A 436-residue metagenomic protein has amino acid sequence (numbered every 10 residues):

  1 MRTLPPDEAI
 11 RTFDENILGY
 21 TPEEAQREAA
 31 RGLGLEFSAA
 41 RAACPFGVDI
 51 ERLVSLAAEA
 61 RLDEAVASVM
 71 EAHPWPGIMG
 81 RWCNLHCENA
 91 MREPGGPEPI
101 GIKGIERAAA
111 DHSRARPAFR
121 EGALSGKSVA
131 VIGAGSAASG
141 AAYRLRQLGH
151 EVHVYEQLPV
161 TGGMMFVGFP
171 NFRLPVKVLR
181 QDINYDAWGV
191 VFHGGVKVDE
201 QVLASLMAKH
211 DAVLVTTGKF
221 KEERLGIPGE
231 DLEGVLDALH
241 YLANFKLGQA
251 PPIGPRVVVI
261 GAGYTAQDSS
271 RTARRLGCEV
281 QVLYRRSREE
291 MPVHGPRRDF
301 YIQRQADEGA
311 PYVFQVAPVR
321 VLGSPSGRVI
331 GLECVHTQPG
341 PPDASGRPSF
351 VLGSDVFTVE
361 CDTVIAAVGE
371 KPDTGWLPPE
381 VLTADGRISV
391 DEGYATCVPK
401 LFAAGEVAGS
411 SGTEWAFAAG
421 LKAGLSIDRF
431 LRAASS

Functional and structural regions predicted by a protein language model:
M1-S128, V176, V213-D231, I302-P311 (+10 more regions): Ferredoxin-type iron-sulfur electron-transfer modules and their immediate structural context
R2-L18, A30, G47-E59, A67-V69 (+5 more regions): Beta1-alpha1 glycine-rich phosphate/pyrophosphate-binding loop at the start of Rossmann-like nucleotide-binding domains
A108-A123, N184-G195, E200, K221-L276 (+1 more regions): Glycine-rich dinucleotide-binding loop and its adjacent helix/turn
V129-V131, V152, V257, L401: Conserved hydrophobic helix-helix packing surfaces used for dimerization/oligomerization
G194-M207, Q315-G327: A conserved short coil-to-beta-strand element within the FAD-binding core of flavoproteins
A208-K209, E360: Alpha-helix C-terminal capping/helix-to-coil transition sites in glycosyltransferase folds
D231-P255, P342-S411: FAD-site-proximal beta/loop scaffold in flavoenzymes
G254-R286, P348-T363, E370, Y394 (+2 more regions): Long hydrophobic segments that form regular secondary structure
